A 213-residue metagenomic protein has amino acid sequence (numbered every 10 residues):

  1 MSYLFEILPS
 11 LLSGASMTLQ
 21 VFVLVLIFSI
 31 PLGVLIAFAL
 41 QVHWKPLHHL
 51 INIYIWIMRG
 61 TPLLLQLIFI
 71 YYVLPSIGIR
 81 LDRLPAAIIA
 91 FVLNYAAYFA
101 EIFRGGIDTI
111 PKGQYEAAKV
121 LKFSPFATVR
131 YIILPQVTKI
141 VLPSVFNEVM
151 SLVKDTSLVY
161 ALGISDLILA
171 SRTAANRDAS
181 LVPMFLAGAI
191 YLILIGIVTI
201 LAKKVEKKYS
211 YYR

Functional and structural regions predicted by a protein language model:
M1-R213: Transmembrane alpha-helices and adjacent helix-loop boundaries
